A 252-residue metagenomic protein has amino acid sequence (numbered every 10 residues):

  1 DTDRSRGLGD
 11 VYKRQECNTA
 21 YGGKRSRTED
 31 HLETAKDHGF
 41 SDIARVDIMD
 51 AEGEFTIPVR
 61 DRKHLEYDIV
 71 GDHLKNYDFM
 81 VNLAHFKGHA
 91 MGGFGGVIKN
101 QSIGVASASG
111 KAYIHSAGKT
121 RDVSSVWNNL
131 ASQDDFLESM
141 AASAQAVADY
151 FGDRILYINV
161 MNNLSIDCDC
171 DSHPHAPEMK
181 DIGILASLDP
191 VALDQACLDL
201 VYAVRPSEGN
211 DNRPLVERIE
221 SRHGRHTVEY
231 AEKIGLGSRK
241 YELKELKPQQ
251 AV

Functional and structural regions predicted by a protein language model:
D1-Y12: Single conserved hydrophobic/aromatic residue that forms the stacking wall/gate of nucleotide- or nucleobase-binding
D10-V252: Extended, low-polarity segments enriched in aliphatic/aromatic residues
